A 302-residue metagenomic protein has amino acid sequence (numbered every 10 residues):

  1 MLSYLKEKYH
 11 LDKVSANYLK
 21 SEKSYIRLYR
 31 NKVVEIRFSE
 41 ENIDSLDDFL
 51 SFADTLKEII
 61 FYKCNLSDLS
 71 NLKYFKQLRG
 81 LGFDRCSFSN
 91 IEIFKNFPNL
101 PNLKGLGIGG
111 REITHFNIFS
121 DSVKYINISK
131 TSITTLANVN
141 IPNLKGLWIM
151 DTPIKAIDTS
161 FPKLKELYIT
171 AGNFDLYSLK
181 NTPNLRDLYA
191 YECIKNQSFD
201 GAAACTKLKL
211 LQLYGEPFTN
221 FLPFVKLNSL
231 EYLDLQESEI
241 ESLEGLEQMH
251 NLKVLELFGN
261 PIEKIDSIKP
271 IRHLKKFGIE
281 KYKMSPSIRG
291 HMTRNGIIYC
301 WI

Functional and structural regions predicted by a protein language model:
M1-L19: Surface-exposed cap/linker segments adjacent to membranes
K6, M292-T293: A generic structural signal for well-ordered alpha-helical segments
A16-L19, E35-I43, E58-S67, Q77-N90 (+11 more regions): Concave beta-strand-loop units of leucine-rich repeat
S24-Y29: Short, exposed beta-strand/loop patches in secreted or surface proteins that constitute
F49-S51, L72-K73, F94-F97, N117-S120 (+7 more regions): Hydrophobic anchor residues at the C-terminal helix/turn of individual leucine-rich repeat
F52-T55, K76: Short, solvent-exposed loop/edge-beta patches enriched in aromatic
N96, M292, Y299: Ligand-binding grooves and catalytic loops that recognize ribose/phosphate and carbohydrate rings, and esterified lipid
